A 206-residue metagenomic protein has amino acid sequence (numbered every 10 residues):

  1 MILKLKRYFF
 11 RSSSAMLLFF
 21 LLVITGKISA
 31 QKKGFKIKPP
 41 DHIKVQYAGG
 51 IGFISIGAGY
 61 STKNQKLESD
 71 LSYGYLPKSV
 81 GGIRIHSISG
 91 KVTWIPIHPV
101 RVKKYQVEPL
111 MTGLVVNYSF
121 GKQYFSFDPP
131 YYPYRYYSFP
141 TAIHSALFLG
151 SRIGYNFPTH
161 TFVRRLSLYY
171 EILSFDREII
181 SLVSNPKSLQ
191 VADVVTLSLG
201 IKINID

Functional and structural regions predicted by a protein language model:
M1-G34: Bacterial Sec-dependent N-terminal signal peptides
K33-K36, I54-E68, H86-I97, L197-I203: Feature captures outer-membrane beta-barrel proteins of Gram-negative bacteria and organelles
G34-P39, L67-G74, F127-P133, E178-I180: Flexible, solvent-exposed coil segments and beta strand-coil junctions, predominantly the extracellular/periplasmic
I37-G50, I56, L67-S79: Transmembrane beta-strand segments that form the barrel wall of outer-membrane beta-barrel proteins
P40, I51-F53, I85, H144 (+1 more regions): Membrane-spanning beta-strands of outer-membrane beta-barrel proteins
S61, L67, Y73-Y75, S79-G81 (+4 more regions): Outer-membrane beta-barrel domain signature
S79-V115: Mid-chain, structured segments of secreted extracytoplasmic proteins
R101-D206: Outer-membrane beta-barrel transmembrane domain signature
